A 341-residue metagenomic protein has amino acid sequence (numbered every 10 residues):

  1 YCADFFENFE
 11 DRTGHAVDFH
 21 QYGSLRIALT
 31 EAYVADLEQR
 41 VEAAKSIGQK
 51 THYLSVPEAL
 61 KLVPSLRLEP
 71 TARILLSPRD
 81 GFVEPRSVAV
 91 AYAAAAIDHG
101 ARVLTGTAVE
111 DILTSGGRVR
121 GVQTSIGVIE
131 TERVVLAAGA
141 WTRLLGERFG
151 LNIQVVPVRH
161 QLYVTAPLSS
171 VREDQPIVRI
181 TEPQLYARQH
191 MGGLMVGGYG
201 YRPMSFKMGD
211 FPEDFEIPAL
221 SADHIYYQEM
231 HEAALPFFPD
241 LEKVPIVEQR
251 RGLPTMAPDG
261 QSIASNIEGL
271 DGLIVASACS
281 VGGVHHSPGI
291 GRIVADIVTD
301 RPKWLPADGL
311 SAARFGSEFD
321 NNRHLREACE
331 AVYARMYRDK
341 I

Functional and structural regions predicted by a protein language model:
Y1-L62, Q184-Y186, G193, I225: Dinucleotide-binding Rossmann-like beta1-alpha1 core, especially the glycine-rich loop that anchors the ADP
H20-S24, V158-R159, Q249: Short Gly/Ser/Thr- and Asp/Glu-enriched loop/turn motifs at secondary-structure junctions
I27-D36, L75-I97, L104, A219-Q228 (+1 more regions): Short beta-strand to alpha-helix junction loop
A32, V63-T71, L113-R120, M256-G260 (+1 more regions): A short, glycine/Asx- and small/polar-enriched loop/turn that sits immediately N-terminal to a beta-strand
P70, I74-R133: Helical element adjacent to the flavin cofactor pocket in flavoenzyme catalytic cores
T124, V128-P176: Central helical "cap/lid" subdomain
L168-G272: Active-site lid/adjacent beta-loop-alpha segment flanking the redox-cofactor pocket in flavoenzymes
S221, Q228-Y333, R338: C-terminal catalytic lobe of FAD-dependent flavoproteins
